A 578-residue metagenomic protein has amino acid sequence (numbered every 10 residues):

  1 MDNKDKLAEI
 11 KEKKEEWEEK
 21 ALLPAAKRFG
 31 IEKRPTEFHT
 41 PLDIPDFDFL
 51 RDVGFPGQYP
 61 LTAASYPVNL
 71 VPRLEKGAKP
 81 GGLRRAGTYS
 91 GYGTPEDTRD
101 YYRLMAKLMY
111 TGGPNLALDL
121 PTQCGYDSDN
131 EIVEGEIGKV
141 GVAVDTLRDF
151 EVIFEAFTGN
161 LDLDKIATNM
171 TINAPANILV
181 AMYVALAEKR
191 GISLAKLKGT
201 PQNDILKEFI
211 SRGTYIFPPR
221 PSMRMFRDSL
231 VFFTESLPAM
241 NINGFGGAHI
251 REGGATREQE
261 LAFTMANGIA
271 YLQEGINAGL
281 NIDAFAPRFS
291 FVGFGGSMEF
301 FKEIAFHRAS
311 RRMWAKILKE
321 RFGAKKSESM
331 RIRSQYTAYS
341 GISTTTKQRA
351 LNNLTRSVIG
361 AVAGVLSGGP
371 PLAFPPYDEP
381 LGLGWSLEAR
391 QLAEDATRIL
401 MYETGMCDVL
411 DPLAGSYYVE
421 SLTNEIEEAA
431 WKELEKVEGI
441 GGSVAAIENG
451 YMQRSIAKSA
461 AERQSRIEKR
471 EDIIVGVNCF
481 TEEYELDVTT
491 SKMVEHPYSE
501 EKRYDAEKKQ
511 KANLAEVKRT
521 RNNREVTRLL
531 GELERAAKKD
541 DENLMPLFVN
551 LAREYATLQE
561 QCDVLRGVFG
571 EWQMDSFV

Functional and structural regions predicted by a protein language model:
M1-R148, E155-D162, A187-R190, K432-G439 (+2 more regions): Acidic/polar, glycine-rich intrinsically disordered N-terminal extensions of enzymes
D2-P56, V180, R220, E258-I282 (+2 more regions): Gly/Pro-rich turn-and-neighbor structural signature
K107-G112, F157-K165, L186-L197, V231-N241 (+10 more regions): Secondary-structure transition/capping motifs at alpha-helix termini and the adjoining loop/turn into the next element
T111-G112, L116, V133-N277, E303-I317 (+1 more regions): Active-site cavity-forming subdomains of large catalytic enzyme subunits
G135-K139, F209-F217, E252-G254, F294-K302 (+4 more regions): Short beta-alpha connecting loops at secondary-structure transitions that line or flank enzyme active sites
D145, A174, K189, Y215-F233 (+9 more regions): Phosphate/diphosphate-binding loops
D204-L206, S222-L280, T355-L434: Mobile "lid/hinge" segments at catalytic clefts and subdomain interfaces of large enzymes
G254-A262, S297-A309, A338-N353, L383-L392 (+5 more regions): Short glycine/threonine-rich loop-to-helix capping motif typified by GTGT followed within a few residues by an Asp-Pro
